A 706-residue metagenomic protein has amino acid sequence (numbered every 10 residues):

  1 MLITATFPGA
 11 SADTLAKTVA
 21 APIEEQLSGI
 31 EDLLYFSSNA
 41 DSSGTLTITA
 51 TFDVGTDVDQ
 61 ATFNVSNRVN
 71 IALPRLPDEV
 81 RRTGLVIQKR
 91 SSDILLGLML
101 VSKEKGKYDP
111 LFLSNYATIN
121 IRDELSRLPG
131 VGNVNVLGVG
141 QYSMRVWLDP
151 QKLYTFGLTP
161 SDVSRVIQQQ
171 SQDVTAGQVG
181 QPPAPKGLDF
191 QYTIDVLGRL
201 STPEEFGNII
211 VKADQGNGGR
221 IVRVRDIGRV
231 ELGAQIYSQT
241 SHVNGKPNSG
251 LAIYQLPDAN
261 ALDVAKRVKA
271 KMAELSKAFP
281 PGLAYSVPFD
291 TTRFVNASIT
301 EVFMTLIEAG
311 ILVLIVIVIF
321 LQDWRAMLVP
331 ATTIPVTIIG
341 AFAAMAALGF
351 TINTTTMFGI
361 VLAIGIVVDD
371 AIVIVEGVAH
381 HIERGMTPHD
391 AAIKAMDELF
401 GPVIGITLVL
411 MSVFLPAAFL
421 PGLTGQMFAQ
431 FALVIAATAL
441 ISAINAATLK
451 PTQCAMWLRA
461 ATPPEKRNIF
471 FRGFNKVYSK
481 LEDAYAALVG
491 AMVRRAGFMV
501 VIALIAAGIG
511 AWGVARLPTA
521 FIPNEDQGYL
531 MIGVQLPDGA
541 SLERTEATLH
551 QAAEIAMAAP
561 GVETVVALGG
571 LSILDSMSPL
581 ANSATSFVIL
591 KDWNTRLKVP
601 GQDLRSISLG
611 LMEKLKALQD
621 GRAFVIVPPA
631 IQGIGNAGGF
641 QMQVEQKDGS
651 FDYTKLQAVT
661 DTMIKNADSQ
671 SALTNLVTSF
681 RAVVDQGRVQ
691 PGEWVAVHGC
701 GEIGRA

Functional and structural regions predicted by a protein language model:
M1-S11, L34, T56, N70-V80 (+6 more regions): Transmembrane helices with small-residue packing motifs
T18-Y35, T49, D53-Y142, S161-Q178 (+10 more regions): Surface-exposed amphipathic alpha-helical segments in non-transmembrane regions that serve as interaction surfaces
Q255-A259, A265-L312, A344, I352: Membrane-helix entry/capping segments
P288, V295, I299, F303 (+2 more regions): Helix-loop junctions and hydrophobic alpha-helical segments within the transmembrane domains of large membrane
I311-A379, F419, A437: Hydrophobic transmembrane alpha-helices and their membrane-interface caps in long multi-pass transport proteins
I364-V378, F400-F419, Q426-F471, S586: Transmembrane alpha-helices and their membrane-interface boundaries in multi-pass membrane transporters and channels
L399, I469-P523: Signature of alpha-helical transmembrane segments and their immediate interfacial
S679-A706: Mid-domain Rossmann-like dinucleotide-binding core that forms the NAD(H)/NADP(H) cofactor-binding site
